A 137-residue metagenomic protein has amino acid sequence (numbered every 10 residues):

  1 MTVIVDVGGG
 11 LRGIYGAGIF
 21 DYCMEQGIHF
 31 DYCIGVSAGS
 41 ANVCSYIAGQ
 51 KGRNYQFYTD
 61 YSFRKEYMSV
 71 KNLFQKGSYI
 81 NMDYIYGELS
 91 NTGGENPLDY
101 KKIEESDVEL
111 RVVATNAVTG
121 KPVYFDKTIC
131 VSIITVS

Functional and structural regions predicted by a protein language model:
M1-C33, C44-S137: Patatin-like phospholipase
G35, G39: Gly/Ala-rich beta-loop-alpha elbow adjacent to hydrolase catalytic centers
